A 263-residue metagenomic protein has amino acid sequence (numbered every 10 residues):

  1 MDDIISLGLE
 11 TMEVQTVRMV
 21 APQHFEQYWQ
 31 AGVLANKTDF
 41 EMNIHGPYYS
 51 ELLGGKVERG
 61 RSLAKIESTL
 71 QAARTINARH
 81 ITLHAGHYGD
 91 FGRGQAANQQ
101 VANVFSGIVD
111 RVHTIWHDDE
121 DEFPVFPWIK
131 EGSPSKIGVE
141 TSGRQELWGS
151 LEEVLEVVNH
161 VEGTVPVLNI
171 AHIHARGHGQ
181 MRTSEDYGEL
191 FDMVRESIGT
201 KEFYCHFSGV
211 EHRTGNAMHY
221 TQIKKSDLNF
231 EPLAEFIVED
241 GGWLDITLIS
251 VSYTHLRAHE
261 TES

Functional and structural regions predicted by a protein language model:
M1-S68, V165: N-terminal pre-domain/capping segments
D2-S6, F25-N43, Q71-T75, D110 (+3 more regions): Acidic (Asp/Glu)-rich catalytic clusters
L9, K37-E41, A78, G132-K136 (+3 more regions): A general structural motif
M12-V14, M42-I44, I81-L83, I137-V139 (+3 more regions): Hydrophobic faces of well-ordered beta-strands that scaffold small-molecule active sites in alpha/beta enzyme cores
Q15-M19, P47-Y49, G86-Y88, E140-R144 (+3 more regions): Active-site beta-loop-alpha junctions enriched in small/polar residues
E51-V167: Active-site acidic/histidine proton-transfer and metal-coordination neighborhood in alpha/beta enzyme cores
G92-Q95, W148-L151, H174-L244: Gly/Pro-rich active-site loop or hairpin
H255-S263: Single conserved hydrophobic/aromatic residue that forms the stacking wall/gate of nucleotide- or nucleobase-binding
